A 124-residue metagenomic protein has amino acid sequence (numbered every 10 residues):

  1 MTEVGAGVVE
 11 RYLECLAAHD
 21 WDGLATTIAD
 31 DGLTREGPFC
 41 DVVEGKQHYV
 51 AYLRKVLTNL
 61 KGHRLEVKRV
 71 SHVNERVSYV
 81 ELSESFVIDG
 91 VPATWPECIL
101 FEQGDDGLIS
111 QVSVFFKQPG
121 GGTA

Functional and structural regions predicted by a protein language model:
M1-T27, D31, T123-A124: Short, low-complexity N-terminal intrinsically disordered segments enriched in polar/charged residues
T2, V42, K46: Flexible, glycine- and charge-enriched loops at secondary-structure boundaries
V4, V50-A124: A beta-strand edge to alpha-helix "cap/lid" segment located at domain peripheries
Y12, L24-A25, G32, G45 (+4 more regions): Hydrophobic pocket/interface hotspot
L33-V43: A short gly/proline-enriched turn/hairpin at secondary-structure junctions
